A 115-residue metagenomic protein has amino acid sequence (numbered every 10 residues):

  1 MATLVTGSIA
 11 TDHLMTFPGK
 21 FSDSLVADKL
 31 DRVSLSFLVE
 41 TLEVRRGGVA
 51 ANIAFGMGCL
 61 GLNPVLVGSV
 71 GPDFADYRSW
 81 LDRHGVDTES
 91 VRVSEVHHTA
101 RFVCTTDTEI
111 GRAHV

Functional and structural regions predicted by a protein language model:
M1-A2, G61-N63, T99-R101, E109-G111: Short coil/turn connectors at secondary-structure junctions
M1-V65, D76: Glycine-rich phosphate/adenosyl-contacting loop at the front of the ribokinase-like
S8, G68-P72, V93, T106-T108: Cofactor-binding loop segments of dinucleotide-utilizing enzymes, especially the Rossmann-like FAD- and NAD(P)+-binding
D12, D73, H97: Flexible, glycine-rich phosphate/dinucleotide-binding loops and adjacent beta-alpha linkers at cofactor/substrate
S22-D23, D82-V86, D107-E109: Short, hinge-like loop/turn segments at secondary-structure boundaries
N63-S90: A glycine-rich beta-to-alpha transition motif near the start of alpha/beta enzyme domains, typified by
E89-V96, F102-H114: Conserved phosphate-binding/catalytic loop of the ribokinase/pfkB sugar-kinase fold
